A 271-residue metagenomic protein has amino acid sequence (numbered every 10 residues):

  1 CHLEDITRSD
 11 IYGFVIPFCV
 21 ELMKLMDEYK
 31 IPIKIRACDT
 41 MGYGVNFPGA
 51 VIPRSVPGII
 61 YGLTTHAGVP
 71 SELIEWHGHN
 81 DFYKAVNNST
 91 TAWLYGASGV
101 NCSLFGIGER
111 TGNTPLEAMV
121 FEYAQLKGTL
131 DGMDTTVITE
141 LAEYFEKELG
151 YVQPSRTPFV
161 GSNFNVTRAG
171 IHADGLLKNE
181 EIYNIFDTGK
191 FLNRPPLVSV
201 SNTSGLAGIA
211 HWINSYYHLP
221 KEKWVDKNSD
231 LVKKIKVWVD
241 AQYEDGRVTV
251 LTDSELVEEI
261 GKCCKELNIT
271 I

Functional and structural regions predicted by a protein language model:
C1-L3, I33-A37, E72-G78, V100-C102 (+1 more regions): Hydrophobic faces of well-ordered beta-strands that scaffold small-molecule active sites in alpha/beta enzyme cores
H2-P70, T90, L94-Y95: Alpha/beta enzyme core
L3-T7, D39-Y43, G78-K84, L104-G108: Active-site-proximal loop/turn and secondary-structure-junction residues that shape catalytic pockets, frequently
I16-V20, P57-T64, T90-L94, L116-A124 (+2 more regions): Predominant activation on well-ordered alpha-helical scaffold segments within soluble catalytic domains
K84-T90: Short, acidic/polar
L94-P115: Glycine-rich phosphate-binding active-site loops on the catalytic face of alpha/beta enzymes
G108-T135: C-terminal helical cap(s) of enzyme catalytic domains, especially alpha/beta-barrels
G128-I271: A mid-to-C-terminal "edge-of-domain" accessory segment
